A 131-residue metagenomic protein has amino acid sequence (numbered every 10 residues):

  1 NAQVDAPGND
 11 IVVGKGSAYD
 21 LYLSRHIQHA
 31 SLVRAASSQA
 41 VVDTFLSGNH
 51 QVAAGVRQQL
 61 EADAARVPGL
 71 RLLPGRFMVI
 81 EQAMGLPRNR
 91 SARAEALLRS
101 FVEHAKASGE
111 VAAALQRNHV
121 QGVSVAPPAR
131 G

Functional and structural regions predicted by a protein language model:
A2, D20-L21, V42-D43, E61-A62 (+2 more regions): Alpha-helical elements of the RecA-like P-loop NTPase motor core of helicases
A2-A18, S31-L32: Short loop->beta-strand "edge-of-pocket" segments that line small-molecule binding or catalytic clefts across diverse
Q3-A6, R25-H26, S38-Q58, R66-V67: Short helices/loops that flank or line small-molecule/ion binding pockets
V4, L23, F45-L46, H50 (+3 more regions): Residue-level signal for nonpolar/aromatic packing positions in well-ordered secondary structure
V12, V33, Q51-V56, R71-L73 (+1 more regions): Paired acidic/hydrophobic, glycine-rich loop segments that form the ligand-binding mouth/hinge of periplasmic-binding
K15-S17, S37-S38, A54-E61, L98 (+1 more regions): Beta->alpha turn/N-cap motifs
A18-I27, S31-A35, L72, E103-G131: Ligand-binding clefts/hinges and TM-proximal coupling segments of bilobed small-molecule sensing domains
R57, E61-E103, Q121-G131: Periplasmic-binding protein-like
